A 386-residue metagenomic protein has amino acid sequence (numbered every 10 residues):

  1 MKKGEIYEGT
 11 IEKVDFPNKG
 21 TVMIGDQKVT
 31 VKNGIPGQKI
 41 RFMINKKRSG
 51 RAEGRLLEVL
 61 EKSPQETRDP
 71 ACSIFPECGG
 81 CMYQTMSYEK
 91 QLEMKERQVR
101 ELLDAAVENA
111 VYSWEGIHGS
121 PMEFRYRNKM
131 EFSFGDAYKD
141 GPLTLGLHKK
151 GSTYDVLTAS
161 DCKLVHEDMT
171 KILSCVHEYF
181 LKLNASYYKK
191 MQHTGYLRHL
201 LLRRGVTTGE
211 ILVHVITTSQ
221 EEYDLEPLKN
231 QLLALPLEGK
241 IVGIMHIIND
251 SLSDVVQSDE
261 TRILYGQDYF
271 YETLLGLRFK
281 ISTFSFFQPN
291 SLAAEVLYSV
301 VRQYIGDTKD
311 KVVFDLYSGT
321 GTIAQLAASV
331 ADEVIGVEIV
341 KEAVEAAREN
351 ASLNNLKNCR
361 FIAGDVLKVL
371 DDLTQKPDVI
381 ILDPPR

Functional and structural regions predicted by a protein language model:
M1-R262, L274, Q303-D310, Q375-D378: SAM-dependent transferase fold signal centered on methyltransferase-like domains, encompassing both Class I
K2-E8, K13-P17, E222-R386: Rossmann-like S-adenosyl-L-methionine
